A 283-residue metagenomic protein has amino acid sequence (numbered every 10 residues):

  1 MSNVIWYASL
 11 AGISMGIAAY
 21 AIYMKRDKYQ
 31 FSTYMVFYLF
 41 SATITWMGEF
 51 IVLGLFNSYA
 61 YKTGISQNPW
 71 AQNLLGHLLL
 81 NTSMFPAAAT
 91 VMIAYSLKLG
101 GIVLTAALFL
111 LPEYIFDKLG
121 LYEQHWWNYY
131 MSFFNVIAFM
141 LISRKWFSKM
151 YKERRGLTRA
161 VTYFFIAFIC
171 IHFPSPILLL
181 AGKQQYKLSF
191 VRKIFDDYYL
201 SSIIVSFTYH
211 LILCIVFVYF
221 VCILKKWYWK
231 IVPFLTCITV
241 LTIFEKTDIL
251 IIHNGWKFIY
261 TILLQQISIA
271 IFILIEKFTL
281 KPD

Functional and structural regions predicted by a protein language model:
M1-D283: Aromatic-rich, lipid-facing transmembrane alpha helices and their immediate juxtamembrane interface loops in integral
